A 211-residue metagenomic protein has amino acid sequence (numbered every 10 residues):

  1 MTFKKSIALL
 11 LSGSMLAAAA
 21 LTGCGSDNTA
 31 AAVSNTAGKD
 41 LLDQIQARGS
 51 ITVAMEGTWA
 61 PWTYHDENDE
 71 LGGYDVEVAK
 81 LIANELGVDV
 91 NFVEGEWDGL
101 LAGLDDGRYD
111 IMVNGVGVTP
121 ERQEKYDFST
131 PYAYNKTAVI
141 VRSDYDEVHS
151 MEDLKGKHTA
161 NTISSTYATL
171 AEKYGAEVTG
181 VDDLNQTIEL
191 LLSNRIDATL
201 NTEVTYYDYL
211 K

Functional and structural regions predicted by a protein language model:
M1-R48: Short, low-complexity disordered leader/linker segments with a strong preference for bacterial N-terminal type II
V33, Q44, R142-H158: Flexible hinge/capping segments at coil-to-helix
V33-G115: Extracytoplasmic small-molecule ligand-binding "clamshell" domains of the periplasmic binding protein/Venus flytrap
G49-M55, M151-S164: Short loop->beta-strand "edge-of-pocket" segments that line small-molecule binding or catalytic clefts across diverse
M55-E56, F128-S150: Hydrophobic/proline-rich hinge and linker segments of small-molecule sensing/allosteric domains, predominantly
T63-E67, A79-V88, S164-D183, L210-K211: Ligand-binding cleft/hinge of the Venus flytrap
F92-A102, D146, S164, T179-S193: Short helix-initiation/N-cap motifs at beta->coil->alpha
G99, V116-E124, L170-K173, L192 (+1 more regions): A ligand-binding cleft/hinge motif common to bilobed small-molecule-binding domains
